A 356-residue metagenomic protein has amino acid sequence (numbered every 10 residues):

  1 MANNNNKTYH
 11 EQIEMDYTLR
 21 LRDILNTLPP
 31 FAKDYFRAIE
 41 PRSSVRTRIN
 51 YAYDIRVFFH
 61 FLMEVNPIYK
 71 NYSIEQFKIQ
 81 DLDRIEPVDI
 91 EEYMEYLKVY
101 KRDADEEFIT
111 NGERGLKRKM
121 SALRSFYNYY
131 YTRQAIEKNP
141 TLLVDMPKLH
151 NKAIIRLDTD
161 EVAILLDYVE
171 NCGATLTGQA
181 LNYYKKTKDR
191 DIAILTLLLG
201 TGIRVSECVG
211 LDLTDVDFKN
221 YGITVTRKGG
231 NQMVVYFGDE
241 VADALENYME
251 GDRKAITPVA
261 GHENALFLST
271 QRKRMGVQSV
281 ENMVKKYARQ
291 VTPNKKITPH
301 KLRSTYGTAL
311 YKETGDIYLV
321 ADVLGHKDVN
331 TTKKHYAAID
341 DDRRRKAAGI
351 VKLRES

Functional and structural regions predicted by a protein language model:
M1-S356: Conserved catalytic core of the tyrosine transesterase superfamily
